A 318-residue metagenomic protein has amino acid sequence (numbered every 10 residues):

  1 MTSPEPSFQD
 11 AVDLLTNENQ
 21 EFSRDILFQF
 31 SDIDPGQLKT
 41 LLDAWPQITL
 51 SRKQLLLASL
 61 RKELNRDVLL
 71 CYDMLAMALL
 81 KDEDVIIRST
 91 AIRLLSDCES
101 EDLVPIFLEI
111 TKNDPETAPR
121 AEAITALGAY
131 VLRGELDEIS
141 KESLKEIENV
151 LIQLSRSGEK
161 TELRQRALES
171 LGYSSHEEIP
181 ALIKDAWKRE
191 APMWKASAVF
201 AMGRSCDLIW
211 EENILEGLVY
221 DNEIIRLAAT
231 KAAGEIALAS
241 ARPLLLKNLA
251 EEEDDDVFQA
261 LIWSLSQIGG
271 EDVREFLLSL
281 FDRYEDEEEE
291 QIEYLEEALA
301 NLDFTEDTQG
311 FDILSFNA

Functional and structural regions predicted by a protein language model:
T2-D10, I33-W45, R66-K81, S100-N113 (+6 more regions): Amphipathic alpha-helical scaffolding segments comprising HEAT/armadillo-like alpha-solenoid repeats
D13-I33, D43-P46, Q54-D67, A78 (+11 more regions): Structural detector for internal amphipathic alpha-helices that build alpha-solenoid repeat scaffolds
N19, I48-T49, E83-D84, P115-E116 (+5 more regions): Short inter-helical turns and helix N-cap capping residues of alpha-solenoid HEAT/ARM repeat scaffolds
L280-A318: Terminal, low-structured helical/coil segments at or just beyond the last alpha-helical repeat
